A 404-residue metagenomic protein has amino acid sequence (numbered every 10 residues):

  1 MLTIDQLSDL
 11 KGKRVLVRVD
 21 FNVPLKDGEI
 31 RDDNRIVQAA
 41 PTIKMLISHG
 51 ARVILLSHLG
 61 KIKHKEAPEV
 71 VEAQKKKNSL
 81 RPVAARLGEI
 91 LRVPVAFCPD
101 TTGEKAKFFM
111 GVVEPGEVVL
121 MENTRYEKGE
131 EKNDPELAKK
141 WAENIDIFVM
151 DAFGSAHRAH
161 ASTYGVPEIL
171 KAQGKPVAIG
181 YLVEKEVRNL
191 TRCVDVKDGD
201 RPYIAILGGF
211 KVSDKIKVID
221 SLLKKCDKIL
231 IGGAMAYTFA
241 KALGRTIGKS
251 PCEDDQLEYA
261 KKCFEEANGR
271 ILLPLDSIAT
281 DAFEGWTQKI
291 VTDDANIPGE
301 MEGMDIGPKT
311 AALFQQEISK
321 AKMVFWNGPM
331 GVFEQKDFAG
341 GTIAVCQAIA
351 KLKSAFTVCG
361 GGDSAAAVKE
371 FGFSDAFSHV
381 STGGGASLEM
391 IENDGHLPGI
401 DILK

Functional and structural regions predicted by a protein language model:
M1-K404: Active-site loop-to-helix "anion-binding N-cap" substructures in soluble metabolic enzymes
